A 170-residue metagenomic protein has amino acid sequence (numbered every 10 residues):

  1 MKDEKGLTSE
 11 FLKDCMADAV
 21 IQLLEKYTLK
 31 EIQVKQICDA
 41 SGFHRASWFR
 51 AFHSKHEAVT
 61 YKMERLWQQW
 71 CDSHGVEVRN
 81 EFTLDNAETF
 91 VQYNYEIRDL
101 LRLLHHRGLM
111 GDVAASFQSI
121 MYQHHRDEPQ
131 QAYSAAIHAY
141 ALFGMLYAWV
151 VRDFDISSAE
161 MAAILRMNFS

Functional and structural regions predicted by a protein language model:
M1-S9: N-terminal intrinsically disordered/low-complexity leader segments
E10-I21, E25, K30-V34, D39-G42 (+2 more regions): An amphipathic alpha-helix adjacent to DNA-recognition modules
C15, N86, I137, A141: Charged catalytic carboxylate motif
Y27, N94-R98, W149, D153: A general structural signal marking secondary-structure boundaries and capping sites
H74-L100: Hydrophobic alpha-helical connector segments
H105-F143, A159, M167-S170: Amphipathic alpha-helical packing segments from all-alpha helical-bundle domains
A148-S170: C-terminal peripheral helix-coil segments that are non-catalytic and often amphipathic
